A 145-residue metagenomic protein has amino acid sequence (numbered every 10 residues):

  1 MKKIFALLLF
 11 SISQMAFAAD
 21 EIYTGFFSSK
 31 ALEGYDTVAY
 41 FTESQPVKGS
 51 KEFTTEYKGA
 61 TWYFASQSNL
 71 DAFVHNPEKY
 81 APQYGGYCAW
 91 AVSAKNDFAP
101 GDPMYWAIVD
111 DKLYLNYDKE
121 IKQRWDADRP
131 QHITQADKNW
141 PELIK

Functional and structural regions predicted by a protein language model:
I4-S13: Sec-dependent N-terminal signal peptides
A19-K145: Charged, low-complexity intrinsically disordered segments
